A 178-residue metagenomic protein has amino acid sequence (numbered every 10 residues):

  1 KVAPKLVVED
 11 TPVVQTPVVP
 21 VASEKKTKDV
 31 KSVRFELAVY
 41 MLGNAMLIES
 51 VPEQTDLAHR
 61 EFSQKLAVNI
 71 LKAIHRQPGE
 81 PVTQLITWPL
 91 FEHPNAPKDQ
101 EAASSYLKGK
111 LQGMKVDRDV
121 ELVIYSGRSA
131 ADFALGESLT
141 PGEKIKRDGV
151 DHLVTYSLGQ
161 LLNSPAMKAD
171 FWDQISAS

Functional and structural regions predicted by a protein language model:
K1-S178: A polyanion-binding, active-site-adjacent surface
